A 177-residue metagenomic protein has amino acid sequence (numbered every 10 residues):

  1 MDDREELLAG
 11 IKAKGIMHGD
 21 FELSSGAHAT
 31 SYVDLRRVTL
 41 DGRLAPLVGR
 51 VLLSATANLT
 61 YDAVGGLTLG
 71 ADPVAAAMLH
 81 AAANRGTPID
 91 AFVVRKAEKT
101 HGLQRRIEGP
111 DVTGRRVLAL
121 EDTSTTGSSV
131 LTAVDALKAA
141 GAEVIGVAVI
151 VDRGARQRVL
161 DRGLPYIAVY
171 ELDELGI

Functional and structural regions predicted by a protein language model:
M1-L59: Active-site-facing substrate-recognition patch
D3-G10, V134-I177: PRPP-dependent phosphoribosyltransferase catalytic core
R50, S54, A76, H80-N84 (+2 more regions): Short, well-ordered alpha-helices that flank and scaffold nucleotide-derived cofactor binding pockets
N58-L59, A75-I89, R156-L172: Short acidic, glycine/proline-enriched helix-loop-strand junctions
L59-G70, A148-V149: Short glycine-rich phosphate-binding loop at a beta-alpha junction
D62, R115, I145: Conserved acidic residues
A75-L118, T126-L131: Short, glycine/charge-rich flexible loops or terminal/linker lids adjacent to PRPP-binding catalytic cores
E121: Conserved acidic carboxylate
